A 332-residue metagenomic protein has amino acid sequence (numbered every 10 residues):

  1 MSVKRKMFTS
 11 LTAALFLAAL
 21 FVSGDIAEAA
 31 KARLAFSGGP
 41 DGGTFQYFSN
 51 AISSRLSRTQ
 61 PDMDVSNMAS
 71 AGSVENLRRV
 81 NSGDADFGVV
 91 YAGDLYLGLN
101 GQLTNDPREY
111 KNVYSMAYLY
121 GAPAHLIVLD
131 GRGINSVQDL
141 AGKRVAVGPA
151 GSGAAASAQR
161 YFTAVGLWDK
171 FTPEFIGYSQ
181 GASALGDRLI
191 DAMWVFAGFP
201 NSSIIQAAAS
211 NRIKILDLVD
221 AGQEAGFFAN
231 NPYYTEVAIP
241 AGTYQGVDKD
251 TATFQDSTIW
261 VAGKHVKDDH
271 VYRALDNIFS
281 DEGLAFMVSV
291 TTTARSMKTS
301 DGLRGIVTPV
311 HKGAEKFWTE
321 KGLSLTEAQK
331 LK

Functional and structural regions predicted by a protein language model:
S2-A13: Bacterial N-terminal signal peptides that target proteins for export
T12-V22: Bacterial N-terminal signal peptides
D25-S37, G133-R144, A209, K312 (+2 more regions): Immediate post-signal peptide segment of exported/extracytoplasmic ligand-binding proteins
R33-T59, M63-D64, A122-D187, S300 (+2 more regions): Bilobed "Venus flytrap"/periplasmic-binding protein-like clamshell domains and structurally analogous long
F87-Y120, G198-N201: Acidic, polar ligand-binding/catalytic clefts
A92, Q102-T104, R132, D169-V266: Pocket-lining segment of extracytoplasmic ligand-binding domains
R144-R160, P232-S296, D301: Ligand-binding clefts/hinges and TM-proximal coupling segments of bilobed small-molecule sensing domains
Q180, A197-N211, I215-D217, G226-F228 (+1 more regions): An extracytoplasmic/periplasmic, membrane-proximal ligand-sensing/linker region
